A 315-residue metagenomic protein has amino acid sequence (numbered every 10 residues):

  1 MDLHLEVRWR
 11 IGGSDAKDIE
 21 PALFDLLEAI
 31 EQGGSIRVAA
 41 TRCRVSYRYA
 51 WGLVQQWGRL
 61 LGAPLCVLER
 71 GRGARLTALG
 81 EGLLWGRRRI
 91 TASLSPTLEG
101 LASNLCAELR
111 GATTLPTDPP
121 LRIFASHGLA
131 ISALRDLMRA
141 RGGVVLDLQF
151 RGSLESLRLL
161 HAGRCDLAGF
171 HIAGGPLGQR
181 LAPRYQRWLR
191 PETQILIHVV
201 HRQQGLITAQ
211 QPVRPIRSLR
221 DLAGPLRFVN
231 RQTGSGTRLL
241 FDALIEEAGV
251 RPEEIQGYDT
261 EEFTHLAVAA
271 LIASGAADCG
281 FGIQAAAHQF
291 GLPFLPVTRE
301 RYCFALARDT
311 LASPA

Functional and structural regions predicted by a protein language model:
M1-C165, P183, R187-Q194, L219 (+1 more regions): N-terminal hydrophobic or amphipathic helices and topogenic motifs
E20-L23, R190-G205, L292-A315: Periplasmic-binding protein-like
T117-S126, L219-D242: Short loop->beta-strand "edge-of-pocket" segments that line small-molecule binding or catalytic clefts across diverse
V145-G152, R231, R251-T264: Short beta-strand-to-loop elements that line the ligand-binding cleft of bilobed periplasmic-binding protein-like
L154-A168, I172-A173, E261-A276: Short helices/loops that flank or line small-molecule/ion binding pockets
G169-Q204: Acidic, polar ligand-binding/catalytic clefts
H171-Y185, A269-R299: A ligand-binding cleft/hinge motif common to bilobed small-molecule-binding domains
V199, T208-F228: Flexible hinge/capping segments at coil-to-helix
